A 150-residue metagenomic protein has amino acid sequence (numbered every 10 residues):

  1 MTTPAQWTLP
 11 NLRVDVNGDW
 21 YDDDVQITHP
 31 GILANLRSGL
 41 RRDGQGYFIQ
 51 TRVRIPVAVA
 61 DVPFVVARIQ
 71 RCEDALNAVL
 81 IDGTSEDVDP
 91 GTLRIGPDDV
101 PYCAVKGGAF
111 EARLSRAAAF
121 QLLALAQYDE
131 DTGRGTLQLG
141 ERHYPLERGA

Functional and structural regions predicted by a protein language model:
M1-A150: Terminal leader/tail segments of proteins
